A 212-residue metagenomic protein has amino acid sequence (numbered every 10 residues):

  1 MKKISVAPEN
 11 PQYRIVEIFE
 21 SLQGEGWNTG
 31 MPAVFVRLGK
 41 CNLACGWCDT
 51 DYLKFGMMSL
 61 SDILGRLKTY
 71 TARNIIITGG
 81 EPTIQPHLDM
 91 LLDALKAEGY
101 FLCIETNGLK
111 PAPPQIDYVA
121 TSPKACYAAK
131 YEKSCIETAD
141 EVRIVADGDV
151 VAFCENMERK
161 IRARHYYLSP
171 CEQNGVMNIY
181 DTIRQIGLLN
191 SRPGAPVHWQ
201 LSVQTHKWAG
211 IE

Functional and structural regions predicted by a protein language model:
K2-P32, Q185: Short, Lys/Arg-rich amphipathic segments at extreme N-termini
P8-E9, Y13-E17, P32-L38, A44-Y118: Conserved Radical SAM active-site core
G24-N28, K40, R192: Short secondary-structure boundary/capping segments within folded domains
G24-W27, A44, G210-E212: Short N-terminal binding/cap micro-motifs at the start of the first secondary-structure element
T83-E212: Conserved AdoMet/S-adenosylmethionine-binding subsite of the radical SAM
